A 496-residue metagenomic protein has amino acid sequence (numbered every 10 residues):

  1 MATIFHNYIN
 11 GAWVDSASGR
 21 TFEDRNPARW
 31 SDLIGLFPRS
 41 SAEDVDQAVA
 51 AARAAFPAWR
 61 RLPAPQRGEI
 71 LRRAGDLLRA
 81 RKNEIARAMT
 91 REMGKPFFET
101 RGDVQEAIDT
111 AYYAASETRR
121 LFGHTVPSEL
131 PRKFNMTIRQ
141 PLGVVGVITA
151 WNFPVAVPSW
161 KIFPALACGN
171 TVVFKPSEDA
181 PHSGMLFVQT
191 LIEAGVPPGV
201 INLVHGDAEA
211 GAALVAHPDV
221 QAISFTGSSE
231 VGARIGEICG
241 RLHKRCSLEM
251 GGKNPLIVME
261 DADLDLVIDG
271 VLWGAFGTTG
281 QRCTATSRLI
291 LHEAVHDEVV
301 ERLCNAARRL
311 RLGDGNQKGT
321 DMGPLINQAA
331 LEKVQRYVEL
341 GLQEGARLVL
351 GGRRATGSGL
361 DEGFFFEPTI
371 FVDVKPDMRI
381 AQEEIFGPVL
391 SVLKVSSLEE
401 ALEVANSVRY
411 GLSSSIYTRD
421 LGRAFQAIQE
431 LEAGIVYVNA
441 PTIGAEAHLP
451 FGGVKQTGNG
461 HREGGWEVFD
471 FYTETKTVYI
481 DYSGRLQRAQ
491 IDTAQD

Functional and structural regions predicted by a protein language model:
M1-R29, L33: Hydrophobic face of amphipathic alpha-helices that form TPR/SEL1-like repeat modules and related alpha-solenoid
W30-L121, R132: Glycine-rich loop-to-alpha-helix module at the N-terminal edge of alpha/beta enzyme cores
S31, R67, M89, A111 (+9 more regions): Residue-level signal for inorganic ion chemistry
D32-G35, V220, I257, R311 (+2 more regions): Conserved C-terminal structural/oligomerization subdomain of aldehyde/semialdehyde dehydrogenase
I34-S40, A55-R61, V147, L256-M259 (+5 more regions): Short, well-ordered beta-strand elements within core beta-sheets of diverse protein domains
A54-P57, R61, D76-N83, G94 (+12 more regions): Generic secondary-structure signature for well-ordered alpha-helical cores
R79, G123-L266, V395: Rossmann-like NAD(P) dinucleotide-binding subdomain of oxidoreductase/dehydrogenase enzymes
E230-K375, V438, Q487-R488, T493-D496: ALDH superfamily catalytic-core signature
